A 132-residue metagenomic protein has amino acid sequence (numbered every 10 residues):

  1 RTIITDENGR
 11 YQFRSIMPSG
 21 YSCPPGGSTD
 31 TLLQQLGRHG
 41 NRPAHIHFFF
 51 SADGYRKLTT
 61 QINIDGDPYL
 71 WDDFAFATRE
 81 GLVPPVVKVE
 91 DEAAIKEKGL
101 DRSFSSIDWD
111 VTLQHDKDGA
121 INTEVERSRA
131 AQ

Functional and structural regions predicted by a protein language model:
R1-Q132: Beta-strand-dominated extracellular/periplasmic modules and repeats in secreted or surface-exposed proteins
